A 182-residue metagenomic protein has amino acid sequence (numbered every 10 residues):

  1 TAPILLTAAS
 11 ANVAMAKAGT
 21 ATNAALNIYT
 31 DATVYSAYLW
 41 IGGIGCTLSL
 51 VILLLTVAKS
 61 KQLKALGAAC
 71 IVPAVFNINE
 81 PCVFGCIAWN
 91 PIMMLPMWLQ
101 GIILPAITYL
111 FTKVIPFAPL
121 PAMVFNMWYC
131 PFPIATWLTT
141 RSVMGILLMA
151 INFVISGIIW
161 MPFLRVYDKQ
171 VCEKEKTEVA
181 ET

Functional and structural regions predicted by a protein language model:
T1-V57: Generic multipass alpha-helical transmembrane bundles of integral membrane proteins
S10-A32, A69, V83-T182: Transmembrane alpha-helical segments and their short flanking loops that form helix-hairpins/helix-helix interfaces
A32-A37, K61-I71: The feature identifies polytopic integral membrane transport proteins across all domains of life
L39-Q62, M149-V171: Transmembrane alpha-helical segments in integral membrane proteins
